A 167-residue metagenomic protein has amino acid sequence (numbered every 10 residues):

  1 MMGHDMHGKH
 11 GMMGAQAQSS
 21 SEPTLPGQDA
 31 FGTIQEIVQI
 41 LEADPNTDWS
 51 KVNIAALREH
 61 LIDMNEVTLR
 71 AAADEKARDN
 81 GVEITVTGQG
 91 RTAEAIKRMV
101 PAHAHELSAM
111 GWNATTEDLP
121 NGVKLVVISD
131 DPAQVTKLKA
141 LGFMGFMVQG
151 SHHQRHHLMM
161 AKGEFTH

Functional and structural regions predicted by a protein language model:
M1-H167: Intrinsically disordered, low-complexity terminal tails/loops enriched in metal-binding residues
